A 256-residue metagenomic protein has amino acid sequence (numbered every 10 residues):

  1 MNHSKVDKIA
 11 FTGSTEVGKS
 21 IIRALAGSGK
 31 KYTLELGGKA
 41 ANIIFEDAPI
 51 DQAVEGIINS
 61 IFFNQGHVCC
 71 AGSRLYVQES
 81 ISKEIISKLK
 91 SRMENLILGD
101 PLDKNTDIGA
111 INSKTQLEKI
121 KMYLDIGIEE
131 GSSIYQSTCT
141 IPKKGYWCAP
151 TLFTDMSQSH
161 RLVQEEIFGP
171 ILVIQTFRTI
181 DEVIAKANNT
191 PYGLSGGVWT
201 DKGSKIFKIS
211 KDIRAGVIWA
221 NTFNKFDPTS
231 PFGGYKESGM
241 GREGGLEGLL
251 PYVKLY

Functional and structural regions predicted by a protein language model:
M1-A10: A structured beta-alpha segment of the ubiquitous adenosine-cofactor-binding alpha/beta core
N2, E55, S113, A185 (+1 more regions): Phosphate-coordinating loops and pocket residues in cytosolic domains that bind phosphorylated ligands
N2, R23-G27, K211-D212, K254: Solvent-exposed polar/charged
H3, L36-G38, V68-C70, K104-T106 (+2 more regions): Short glycine-enriched loop/turn motifs at secondary-structure junctions
V6, I43, I97, E129 (+2 more regions): Conserved C-terminal structural/oligomerization subdomain of aldehyde/semialdehyde dehydrogenase
K8, S14-S157, A220: ALDH superfamily catalytic-core signature
